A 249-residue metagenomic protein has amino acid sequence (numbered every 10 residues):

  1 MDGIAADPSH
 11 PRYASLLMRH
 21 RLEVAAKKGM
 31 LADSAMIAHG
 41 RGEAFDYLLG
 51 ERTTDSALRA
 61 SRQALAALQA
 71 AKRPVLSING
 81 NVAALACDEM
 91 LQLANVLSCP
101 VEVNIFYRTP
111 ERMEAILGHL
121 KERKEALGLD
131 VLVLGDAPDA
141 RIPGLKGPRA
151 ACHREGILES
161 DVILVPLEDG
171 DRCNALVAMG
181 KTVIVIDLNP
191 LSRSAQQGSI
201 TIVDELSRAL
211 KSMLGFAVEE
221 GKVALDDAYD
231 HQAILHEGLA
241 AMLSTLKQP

Functional and structural regions predicted by a protein language model:
D7-R62, R112-L120: Short, compositionally biased "basic patch" segments
A60-P74, L91-V96: Glycine-rich phosphate/diphosphate-binding loops that line cofactor/substrate pockets in enzymes
K72-N79, P100-I105: Short glycine-rich or small-residue beta-strand-to-loop segments that form or flank ligand, phosphate, metal/Fe-S
N79-D88, Y107-E111, E168-D171: Gly/Ser/Thr-rich loops at beta-strand to alpha-helix junctions that form or flank small-molecule/cofactor-binding
Q92, V96-R149: Long, charge-dense
D139-L158, L164-D171: Active-site glycine-rich loop that binds ribose-phosphate moieties when present
G170-L191: A short, gly/pro- and small-residue-rich
R193-P249: C-terminal functional extensions of proteins
